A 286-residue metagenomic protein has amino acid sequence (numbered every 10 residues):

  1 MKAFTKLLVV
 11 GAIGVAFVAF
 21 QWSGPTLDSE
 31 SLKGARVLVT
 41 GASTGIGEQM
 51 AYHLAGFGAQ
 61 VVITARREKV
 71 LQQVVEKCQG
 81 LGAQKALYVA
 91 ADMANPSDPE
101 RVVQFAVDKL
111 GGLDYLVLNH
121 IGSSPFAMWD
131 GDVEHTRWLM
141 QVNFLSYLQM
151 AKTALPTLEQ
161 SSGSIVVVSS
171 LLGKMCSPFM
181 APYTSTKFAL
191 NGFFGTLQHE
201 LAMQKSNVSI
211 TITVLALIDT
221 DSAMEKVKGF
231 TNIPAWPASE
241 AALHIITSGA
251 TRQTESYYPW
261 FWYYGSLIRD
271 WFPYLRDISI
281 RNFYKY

Functional and structural regions predicted by a protein language model:
R36, S43-T44: Conserved glycine-rich cofactor-binding loop
F57-V74: Conserved glycine-rich Rossmann-like NAD(P)H-binding loop of the short-chain dehydrogenase/reductase
E68-K69, A90-V102, V133: The beta1-alpha1 cofactor-binding region of Rossmann-like NAD(H)/NADP(H)-dependent oxidoreductases
A127-W138: Substrate-binding pocket helix/loop in short-chain dehydrogenase/reductase
A151, T186: Active-site helix of classical SDR
S170: Residue(s) in the substrate-gating loop at a strand-loop-helix junction that position the organic substrate next
E200-W260: SDR active-site lid
